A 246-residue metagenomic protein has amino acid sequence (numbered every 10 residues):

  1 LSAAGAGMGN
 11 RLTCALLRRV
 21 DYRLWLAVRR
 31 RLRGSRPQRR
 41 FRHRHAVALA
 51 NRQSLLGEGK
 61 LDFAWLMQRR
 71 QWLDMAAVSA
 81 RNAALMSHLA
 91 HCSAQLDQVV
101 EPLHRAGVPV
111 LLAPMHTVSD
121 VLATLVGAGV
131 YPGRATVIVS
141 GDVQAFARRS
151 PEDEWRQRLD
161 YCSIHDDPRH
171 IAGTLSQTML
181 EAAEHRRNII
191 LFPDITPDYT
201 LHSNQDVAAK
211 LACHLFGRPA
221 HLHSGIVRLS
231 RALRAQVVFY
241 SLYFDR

Functional and structural regions predicted by a protein language model:
L1-D120, L125: Membrane-anchoring hydrophobic helices of lipid-metabolizing enzymes
R52-E58, T174-I189: Short amphipathic alpha-helices and their capping/turn segments at secondary-structure boundaries
L85-C92, I164-H170, L215-G217: Short, flexible loop segments at the rims of nucleotide/cofactor-binding pockets, characterized by
S93-V99, G107, P168-T178, V238-Y240: Hydrophobic, well-ordered secondary-structure segments that either form specific early membrane-associated helices used
A106-H170, D206-V207: Catalytic core of membrane glycerolipid acyltransferases/transacylases, capturing the structured, soluble-facing
V126, E181, R228-L229: Hydrophobic/aromatic ligand-binding patch that stacks against planar heteroaromatic rings of cofactors or nucleotides
G133-A135, R187-D245: Membrane-associated lipid acylation/remodeling enzymes share a hydrophobic transmembrane-juxtamembrane segment
I164-R169, Q177-E184, S203, S224: Catalytic core segments in nucleotide and nucleic-acid processing enzymes
